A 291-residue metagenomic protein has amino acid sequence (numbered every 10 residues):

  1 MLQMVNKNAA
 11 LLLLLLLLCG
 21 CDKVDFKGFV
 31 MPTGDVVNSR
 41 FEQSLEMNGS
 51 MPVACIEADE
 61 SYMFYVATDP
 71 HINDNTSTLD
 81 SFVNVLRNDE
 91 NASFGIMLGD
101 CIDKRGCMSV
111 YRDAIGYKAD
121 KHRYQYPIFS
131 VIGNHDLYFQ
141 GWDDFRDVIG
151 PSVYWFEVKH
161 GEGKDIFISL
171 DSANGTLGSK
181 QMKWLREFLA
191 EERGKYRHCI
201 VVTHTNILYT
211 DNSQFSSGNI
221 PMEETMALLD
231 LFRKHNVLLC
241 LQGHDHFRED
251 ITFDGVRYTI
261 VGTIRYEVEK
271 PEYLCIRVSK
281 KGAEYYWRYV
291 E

Functional and structural regions predicted by a protein language model:
M1-A10: Bacterial N-terminal signal peptides that target proteins for export
L17-G20: C-terminal motif of bacterial Sec signal peptides marking the signal peptidase cleavage site
D22-S109: N-terminal active-site segment of His-dependent metallophosphoesterases
G34-M51, C107-H198, G218-K234, L239 (+1 more regions): Extended active-site neighborhood of metal-dependent phosphoesterases/phosphodiesterases
F64, G95, F167, C199-I200: Hydrophobic beta-strand anchors of alpha/beta hydrolase catalytic cores
D69, G99-D100, G133-N134, H204 (+1 more regions): Active-site glycine-centered loops adjacent to acidic/histidine catalytic or metal-binding residues that shape
E192-N212: Short acidic, glycine-rich surface-loop motifs adjacent to enzyme active sites
I200-I207, L238-R248: Histidine-centered catalytic micro-motifs
